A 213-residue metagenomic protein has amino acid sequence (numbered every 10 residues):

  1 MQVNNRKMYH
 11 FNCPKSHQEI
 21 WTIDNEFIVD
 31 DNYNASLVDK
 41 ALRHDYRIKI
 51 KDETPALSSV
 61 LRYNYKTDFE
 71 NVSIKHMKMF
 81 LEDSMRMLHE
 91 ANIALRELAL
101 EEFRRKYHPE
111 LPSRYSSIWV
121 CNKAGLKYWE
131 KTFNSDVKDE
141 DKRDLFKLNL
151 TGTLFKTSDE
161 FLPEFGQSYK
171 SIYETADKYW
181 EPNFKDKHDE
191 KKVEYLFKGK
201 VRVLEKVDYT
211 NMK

Functional and structural regions predicted by a protein language model:
Q2-R6, H17-I23, F27, D31 (+5 more regions): Conserved NAD+-utilizing ADP-ribose enzyme module
H10, R96, K192-E194: Polar/charged side chains located within well-ordered beta-strands of beta-rich proteins
F11-N12, V120-N122: Short His-Asn-centered micro-motif
D83-H108: Active-site-proximal specificity loops/subdomain of glycosyltransferases
P109-P112, W119-V120: Short, conserved, surface-exposed binding loops centered on an aromatic residue
